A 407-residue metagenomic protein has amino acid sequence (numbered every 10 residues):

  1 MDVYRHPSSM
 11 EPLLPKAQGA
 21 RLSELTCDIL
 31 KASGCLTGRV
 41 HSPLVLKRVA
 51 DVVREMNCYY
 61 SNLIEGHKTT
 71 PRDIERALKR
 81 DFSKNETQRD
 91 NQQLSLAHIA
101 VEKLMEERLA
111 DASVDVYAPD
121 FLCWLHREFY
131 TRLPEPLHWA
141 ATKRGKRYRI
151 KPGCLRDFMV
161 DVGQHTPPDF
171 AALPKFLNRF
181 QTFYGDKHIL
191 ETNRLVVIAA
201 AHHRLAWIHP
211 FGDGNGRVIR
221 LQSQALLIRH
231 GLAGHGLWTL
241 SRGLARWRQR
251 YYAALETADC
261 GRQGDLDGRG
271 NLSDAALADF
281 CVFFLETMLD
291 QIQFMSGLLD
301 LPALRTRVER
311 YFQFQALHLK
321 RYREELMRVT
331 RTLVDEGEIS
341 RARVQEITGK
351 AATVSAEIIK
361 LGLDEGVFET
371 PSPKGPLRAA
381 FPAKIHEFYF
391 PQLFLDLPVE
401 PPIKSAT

Functional and structural regions predicted by a protein language model:
M1-T407: FIC/Doc superfamily catalytic core
